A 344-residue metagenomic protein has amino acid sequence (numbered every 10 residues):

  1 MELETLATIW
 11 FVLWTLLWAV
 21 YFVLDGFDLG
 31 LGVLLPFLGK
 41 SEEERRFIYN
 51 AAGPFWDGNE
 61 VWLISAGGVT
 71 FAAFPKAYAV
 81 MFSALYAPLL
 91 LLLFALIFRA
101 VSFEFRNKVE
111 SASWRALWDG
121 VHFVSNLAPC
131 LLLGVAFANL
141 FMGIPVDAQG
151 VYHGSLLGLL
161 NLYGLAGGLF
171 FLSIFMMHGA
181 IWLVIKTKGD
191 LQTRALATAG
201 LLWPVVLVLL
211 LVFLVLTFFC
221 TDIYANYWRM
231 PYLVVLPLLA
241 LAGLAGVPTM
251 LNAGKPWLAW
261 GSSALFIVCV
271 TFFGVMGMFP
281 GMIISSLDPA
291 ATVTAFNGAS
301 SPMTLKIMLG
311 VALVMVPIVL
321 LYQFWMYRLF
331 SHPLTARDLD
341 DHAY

Functional and structural regions predicted by a protein language model:
M1-G58, I64-G67: N-terminal signal-anchor module of multipass membrane proteins
M1-W14, F71-Y86, F141-L162, F219-I223: Helix-coil boundary and interhelical linker segments in multi-pass alpha-helical membrane proteins
L31-P54, A72-P75, E104-R115, G179-T198 (+4 more regions): Juxtamembrane membrane-water interface segments of multi-pass membrane proteins, especially cytoplasmic-side
F55-A128, D147, I223-P231: Membrane-interface helix-loop-helix modules in multi-pass inner-membrane proteins
F105-A259, F273: Long, contiguous internal "core" modules enriched in hydrophobic/ aromatic residues
L159-I174, S301-V319: Hydrophobic alpha-helical transmembrane segments
V268-A290: Juxtamembrane non-transmembrane "cap" segments at the membrane-aqueous interface of multi-pass membrane proteins
S285-I307: Short, membrane-exposed interhelical loops at transmembrane-helix boundaries
